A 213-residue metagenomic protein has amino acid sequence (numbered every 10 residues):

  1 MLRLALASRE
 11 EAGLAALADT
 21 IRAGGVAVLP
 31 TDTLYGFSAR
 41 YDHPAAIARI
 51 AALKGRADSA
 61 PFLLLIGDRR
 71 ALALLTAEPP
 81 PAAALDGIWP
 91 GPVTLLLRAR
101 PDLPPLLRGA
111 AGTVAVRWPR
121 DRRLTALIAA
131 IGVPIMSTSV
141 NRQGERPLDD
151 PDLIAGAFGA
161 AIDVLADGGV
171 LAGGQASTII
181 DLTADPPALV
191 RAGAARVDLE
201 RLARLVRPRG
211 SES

Functional and structural regions predicted by a protein language model:
M1-S213: Active-site-adjacent structural elements in enzyme catalytic cores
